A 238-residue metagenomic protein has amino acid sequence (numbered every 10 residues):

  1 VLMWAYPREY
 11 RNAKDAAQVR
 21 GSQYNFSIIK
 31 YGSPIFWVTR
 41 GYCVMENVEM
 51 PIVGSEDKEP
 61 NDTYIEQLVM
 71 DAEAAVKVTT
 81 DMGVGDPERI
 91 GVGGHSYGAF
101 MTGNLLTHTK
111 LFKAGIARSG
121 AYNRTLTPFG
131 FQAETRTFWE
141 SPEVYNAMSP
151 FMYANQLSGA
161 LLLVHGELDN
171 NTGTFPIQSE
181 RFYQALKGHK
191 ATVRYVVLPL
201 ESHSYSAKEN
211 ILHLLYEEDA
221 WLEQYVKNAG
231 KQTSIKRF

Functional and structural regions predicted by a protein language model:
W4, R8-F238: Active-site-proximal cap/loop segments of hydrolase catalytic domains
